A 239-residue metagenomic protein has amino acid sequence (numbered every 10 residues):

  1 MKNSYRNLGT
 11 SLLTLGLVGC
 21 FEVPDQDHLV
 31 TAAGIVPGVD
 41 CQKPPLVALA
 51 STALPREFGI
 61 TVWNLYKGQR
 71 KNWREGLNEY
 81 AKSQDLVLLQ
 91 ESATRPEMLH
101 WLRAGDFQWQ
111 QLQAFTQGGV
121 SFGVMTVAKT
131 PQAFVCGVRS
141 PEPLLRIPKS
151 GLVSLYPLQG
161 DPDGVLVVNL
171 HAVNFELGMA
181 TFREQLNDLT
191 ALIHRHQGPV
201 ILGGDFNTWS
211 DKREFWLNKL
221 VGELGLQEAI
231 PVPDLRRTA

Functional and structural regions predicted by a protein language model:
K2-L12, G16-A104, T116-V120, N187: N-terminal, active-site-proximal structural segment of metallo-dependent hydrolase catalytic domains
D27, Q108-A128, I147, M179 (+1 more regions): Active site of divalent-metal-dependent phosphoester/diester hydrolases
D27-P45, L86, Q90-L166, L170-A172: Structured beta-strand-rich core segments of catalytic domains in phosphoester-bond hydrolases
Y66, A93, H171-V173, F206-N207: Catalytic metal-binding/acid-base residues of hydrolase active sites
E75-G76, V153, E184-D188, K219: Alpha-helical elements of Rossmann-like donor-binding domains used by nucleotide-donor carbohydrate transfer enzymes
A81-K82, R103-A104, Q132, H194-G198: Sec-exported extracytoplasmic/periplasmic mature domains
D85, Q108, P199-I201, Q227: Proline-centered loop/turn at the N-terminus of a beta-strand
P157-V168, G178-T208, K212-F215: His/acidic metal-ligating clusters that form di-metal
